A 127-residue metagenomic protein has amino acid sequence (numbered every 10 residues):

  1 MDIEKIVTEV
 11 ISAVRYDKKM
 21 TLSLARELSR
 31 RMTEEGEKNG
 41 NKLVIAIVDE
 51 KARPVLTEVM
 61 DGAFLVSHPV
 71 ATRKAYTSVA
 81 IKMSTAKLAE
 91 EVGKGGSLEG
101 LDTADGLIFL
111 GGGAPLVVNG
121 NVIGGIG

Functional and structural regions predicted by a protein language model:
D2-G127: Flexible, solvent-exposed loop/hinge segments and secondary-structure transition points
